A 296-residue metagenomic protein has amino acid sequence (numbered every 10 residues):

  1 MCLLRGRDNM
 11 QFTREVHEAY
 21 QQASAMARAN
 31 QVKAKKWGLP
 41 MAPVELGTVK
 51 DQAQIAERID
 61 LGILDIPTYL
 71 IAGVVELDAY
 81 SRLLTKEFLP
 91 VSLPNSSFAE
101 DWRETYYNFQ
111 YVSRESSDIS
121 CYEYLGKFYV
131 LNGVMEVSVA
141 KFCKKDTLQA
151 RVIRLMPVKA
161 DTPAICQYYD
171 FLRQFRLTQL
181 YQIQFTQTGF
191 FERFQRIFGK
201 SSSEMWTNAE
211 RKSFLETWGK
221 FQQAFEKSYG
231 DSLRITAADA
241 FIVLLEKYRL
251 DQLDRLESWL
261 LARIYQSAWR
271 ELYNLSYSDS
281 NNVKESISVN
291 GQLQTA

Functional and structural regions predicted by a protein language model:
C2-Q110, Y122-E123, S201-A296: N-terminal leader or domain-start segments enriched in small/polar residues
A27-K33, W37-G38, M135-A150, Q174-Q179 (+2 more regions): Short, Lys/Arg-enriched charge-dense amphipathic segments
A53-R58, I63, L93-N95, K141-K145 (+2 more regions): Short, surface-exposed linear patches
N95-F98, S138, L155-S202: Amphipathic, charge-rich alpha-helical segments that serve as recognition/docking helices
S113-Y129, V134-Q167: A short, basic-hydrophobic beta/loop patch
Q149-I165, T188-I197, Y248, E271-N281 (+1 more regions): Hydrophobic transmembrane alpha-helix bundles
